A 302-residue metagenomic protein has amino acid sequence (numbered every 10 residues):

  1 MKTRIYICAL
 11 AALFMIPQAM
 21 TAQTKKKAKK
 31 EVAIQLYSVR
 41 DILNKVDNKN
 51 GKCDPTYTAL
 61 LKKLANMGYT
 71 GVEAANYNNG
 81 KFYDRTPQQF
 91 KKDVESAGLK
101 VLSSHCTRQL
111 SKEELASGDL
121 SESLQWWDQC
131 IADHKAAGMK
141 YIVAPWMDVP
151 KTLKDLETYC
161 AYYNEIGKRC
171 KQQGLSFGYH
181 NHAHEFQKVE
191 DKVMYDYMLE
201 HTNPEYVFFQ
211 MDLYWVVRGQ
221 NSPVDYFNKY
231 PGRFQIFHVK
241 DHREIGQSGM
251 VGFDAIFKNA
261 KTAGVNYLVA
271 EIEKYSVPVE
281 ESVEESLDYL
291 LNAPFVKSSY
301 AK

Functional and structural regions predicted by a protein language model:
M1-A28: Bacterial Sec-dependent N-terminal signal peptides
T21-K140, D288, N292-K302: N-terminal pre-domain/capping segments
K30-L36, V72-A74, V101-C106, I142-A144 (+4 more regions): Hydrophobic faces of well-ordered beta-strands that scaffold small-molecule active sites in alpha/beta enzyme cores
Y37-V39, A75-N79, C106-Q109, M147-V149 (+4 more regions): Active-site beta-loop-alpha junctions enriched in small/polar residues
R40-D54, L60, L120, W215-N266 (+1 more regions): Gly/Pro-rich active-site loop or hairpin
P55, T86-Q89, L120-D128, L156-Y163 (+4 more regions): Charged helix-capping and loop-helix junction motifs
V72, C170-F257: Acidic/histidine-rich catalytic cores of soluble enzymes
D93, K100, S111-F208, E280 (+1 more regions): Active-site acidic/histidine proton-transfer and metal-coordination neighborhood in alpha/beta enzyme cores
